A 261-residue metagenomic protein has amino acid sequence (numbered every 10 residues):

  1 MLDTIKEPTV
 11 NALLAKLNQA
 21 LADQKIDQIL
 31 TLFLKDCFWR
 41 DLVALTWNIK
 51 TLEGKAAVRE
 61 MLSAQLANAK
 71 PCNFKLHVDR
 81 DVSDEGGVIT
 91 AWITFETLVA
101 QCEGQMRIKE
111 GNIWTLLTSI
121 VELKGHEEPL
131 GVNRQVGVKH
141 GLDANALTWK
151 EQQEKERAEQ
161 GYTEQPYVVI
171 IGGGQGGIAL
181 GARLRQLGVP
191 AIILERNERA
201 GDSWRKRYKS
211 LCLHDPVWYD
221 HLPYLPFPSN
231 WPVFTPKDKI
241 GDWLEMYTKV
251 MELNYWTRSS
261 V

Functional and structural regions predicted by a protein language model:
M1-K35, E154-Q165: Short, low-complexity N-terminal intrinsically disordered segments enriched in polar/charged residues
L2, D23-V82: A solvent-exposed, acidic/Ser-Thr-rich amphipathic alpha-helical stretch
E85-W92: Short, hydrophobic/aromatic-rich segments at coil-to-beta transitions
T94, V99-E156: Short beta-strand edge/turn micro-motifs at domain boundaries
A158-L194: N-terminal Rossmann-like FAD-binding beta1-loop-alpha1 element of flavoenzymes
R183-P190, R196-W218: N-terminal FAD cofactor-binding segment of flavoenzymes
R205-D242: Glycine-rich active-site loop/strand segments that organize a redox cofactor
T257-V261: A conserved short coil-to-beta-strand element within the FAD-binding core of flavoproteins
